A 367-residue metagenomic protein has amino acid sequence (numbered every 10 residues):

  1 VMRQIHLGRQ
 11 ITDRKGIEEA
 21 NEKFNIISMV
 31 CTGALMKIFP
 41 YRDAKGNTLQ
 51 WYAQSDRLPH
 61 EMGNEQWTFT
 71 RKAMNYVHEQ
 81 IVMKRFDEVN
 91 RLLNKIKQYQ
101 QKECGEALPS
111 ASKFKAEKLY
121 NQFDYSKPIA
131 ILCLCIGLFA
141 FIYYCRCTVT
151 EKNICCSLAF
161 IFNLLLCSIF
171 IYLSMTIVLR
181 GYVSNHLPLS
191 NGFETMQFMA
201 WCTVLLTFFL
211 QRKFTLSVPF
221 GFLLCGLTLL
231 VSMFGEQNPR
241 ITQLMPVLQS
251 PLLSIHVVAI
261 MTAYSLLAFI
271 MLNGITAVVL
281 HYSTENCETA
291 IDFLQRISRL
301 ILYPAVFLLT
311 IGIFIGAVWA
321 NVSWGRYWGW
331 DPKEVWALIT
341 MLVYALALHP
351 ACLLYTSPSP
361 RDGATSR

Functional and structural regions predicted by a protein language model:
V1-K113: Soluble extramembrane regions of membrane proteins in the secretory/endomembrane system
R3-N47, F170-L210, G235, F314-L338: Membrane-interface helix-loop-helix modules in multi-pass inner-membrane proteins
C104-F123, M175-M196, Q237-M261, A290 (+1 more regions): Membrane-interface interhelical loops and short amphipathic "cap" helices that link adjacent transmembrane segments
A111-G226, G235, P239-R240: Core alpha-helical transmembrane segments of integral membrane proteins
I136, M199-L210, A259-A277, A337-P350: Hydrophobic cores of alpha-helical transmembrane segments in multi-pass inner/ER membrane proteins, independent
F220-C225, C287-I311, S357: Interfacial and helix-entry/exit segments of alpha-helical transmembrane bundles in multi-pass inner-membrane proteins
Y355-A364: Conserved small/polar residues in nucleotide/adenosyl-binding loops
